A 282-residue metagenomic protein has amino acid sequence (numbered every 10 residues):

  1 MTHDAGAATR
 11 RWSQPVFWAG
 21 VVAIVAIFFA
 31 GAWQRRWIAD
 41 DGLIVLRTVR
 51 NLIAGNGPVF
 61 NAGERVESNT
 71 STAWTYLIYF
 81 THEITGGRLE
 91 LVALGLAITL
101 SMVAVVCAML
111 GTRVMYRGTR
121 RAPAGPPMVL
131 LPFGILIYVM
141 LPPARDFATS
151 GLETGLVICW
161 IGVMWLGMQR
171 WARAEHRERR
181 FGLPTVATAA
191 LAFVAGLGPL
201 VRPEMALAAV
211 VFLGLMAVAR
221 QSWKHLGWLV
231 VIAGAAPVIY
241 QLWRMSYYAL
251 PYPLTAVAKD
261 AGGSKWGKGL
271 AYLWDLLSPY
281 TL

Functional and structural regions predicted by a protein language model:
M1-L282: Membrane-proximal envelope and lipid/glycan-remodeling enzymes
